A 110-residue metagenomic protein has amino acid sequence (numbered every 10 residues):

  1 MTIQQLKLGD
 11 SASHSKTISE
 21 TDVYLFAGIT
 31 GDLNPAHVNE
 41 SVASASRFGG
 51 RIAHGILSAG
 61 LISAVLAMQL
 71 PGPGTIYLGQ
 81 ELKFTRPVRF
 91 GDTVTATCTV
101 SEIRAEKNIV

Functional and structural regions predicted by a protein language model:
M1-G79: Hot-dog-fold acyl-thioester-processing enzymes
L78-V110: Hydrophobic beta-sheet segments that form the core/acyl-binding groove of ACP/CoA-dependent acyl-chain-processing
